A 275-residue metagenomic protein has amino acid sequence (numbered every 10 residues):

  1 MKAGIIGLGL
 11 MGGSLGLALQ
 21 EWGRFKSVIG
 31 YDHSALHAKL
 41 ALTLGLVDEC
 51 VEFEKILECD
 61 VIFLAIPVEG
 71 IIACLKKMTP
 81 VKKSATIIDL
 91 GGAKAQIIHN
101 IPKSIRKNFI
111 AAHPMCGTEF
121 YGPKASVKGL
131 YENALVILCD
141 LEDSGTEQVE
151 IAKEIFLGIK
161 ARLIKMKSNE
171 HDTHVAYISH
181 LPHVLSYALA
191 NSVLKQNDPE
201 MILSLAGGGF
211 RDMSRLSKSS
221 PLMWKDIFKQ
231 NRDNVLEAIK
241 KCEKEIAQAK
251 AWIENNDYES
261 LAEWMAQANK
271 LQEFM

Functional and structural regions predicted by a protein language model:
M1-F53, V61: NAD(P)+-binding Rossmann beta1-loop-alpha1 motif at the extreme N-terminus of oxidoreductases
K2, S27, N108, L135 (+1 more regions): Residues at the starts of beta-strands that form the adenosine-phosphate
H33-S34, I66, L90-G92: Short beta->alpha hinge that forms the Motif I/post-I loop of the SAM-binding pocket
L44-L46, K83, S104-I105, I159: Short, structured coil segments at secondary-structure junctions
F53-K82, T86-I88: Rossmann-like NAD(P)-binding element
C74-K124: Rossmann-like NAD(P)(H) cofactor-binding subdomain of soluble oxidoreductases
K128-R215: Internal alpha-helical scaffold of NAD(P)-dependent oxidoreductase catalytic cores
P199-A268: Interdomain hinge/lid region at the active-site interface of Rossmann-like NAD(P)-dependent oxidoreductases
